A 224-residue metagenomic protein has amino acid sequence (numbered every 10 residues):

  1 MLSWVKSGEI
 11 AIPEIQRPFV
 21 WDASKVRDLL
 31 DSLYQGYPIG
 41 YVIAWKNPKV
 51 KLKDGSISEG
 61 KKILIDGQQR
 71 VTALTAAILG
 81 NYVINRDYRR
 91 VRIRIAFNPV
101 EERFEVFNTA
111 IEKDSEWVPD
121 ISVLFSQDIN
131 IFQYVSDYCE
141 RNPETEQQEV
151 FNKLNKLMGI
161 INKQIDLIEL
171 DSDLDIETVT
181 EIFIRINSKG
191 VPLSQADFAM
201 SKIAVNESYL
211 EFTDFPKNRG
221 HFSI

Functional and structural regions predicted by a protein language model:
M1-I224: Basic- and aromatic-enriched surface patches that contact anionic nucleotides/nucleic acids
